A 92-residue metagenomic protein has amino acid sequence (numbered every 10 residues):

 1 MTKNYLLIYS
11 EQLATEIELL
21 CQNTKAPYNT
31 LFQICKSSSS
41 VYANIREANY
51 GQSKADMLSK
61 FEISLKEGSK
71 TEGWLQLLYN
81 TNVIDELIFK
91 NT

Functional and structural regions predicted by a protein language model:
M1-T92: Amphipathic alpha-helical assembly/interaction segments
